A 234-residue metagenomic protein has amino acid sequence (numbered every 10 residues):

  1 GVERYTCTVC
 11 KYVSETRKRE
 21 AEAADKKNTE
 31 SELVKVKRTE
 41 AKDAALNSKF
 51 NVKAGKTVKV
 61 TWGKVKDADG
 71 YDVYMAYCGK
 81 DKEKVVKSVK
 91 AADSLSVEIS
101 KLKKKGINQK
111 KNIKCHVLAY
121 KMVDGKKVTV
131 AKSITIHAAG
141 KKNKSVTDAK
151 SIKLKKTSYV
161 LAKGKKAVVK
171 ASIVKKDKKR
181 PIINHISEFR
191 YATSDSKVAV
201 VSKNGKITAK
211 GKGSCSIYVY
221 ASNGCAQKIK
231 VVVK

Functional and structural regions predicted by a protein language model:
G1-R38: Extracellular modular ligand-binding repeats in secreted and cell-surface proteins
T6, K114-Y120, S216-Y220: Extracellular recognition modules
V9-K11, A119-V123, K175, A221-N223: Surface-exposed loop/turn motifs at beta-strand-loop junctions within extracellular Ig-like and Fibronectin type III
E32-D67, K126-N143: Pro/Thr/Ser/Gly-rich low-complexity, intrinsically disordered linker/stalk tracts
D67-V86: Extracellular low-complexity, O-glycosylation-prone stalks/linkers
K87-D93, V198-V201: Short beta-strand segments within Ig-like beta-sandwich modules, predominantly Fibronectin type-III
I99-G125: Beta-strand-rich modules
K142-K234: Extracytoplasmic soluble-region selector
